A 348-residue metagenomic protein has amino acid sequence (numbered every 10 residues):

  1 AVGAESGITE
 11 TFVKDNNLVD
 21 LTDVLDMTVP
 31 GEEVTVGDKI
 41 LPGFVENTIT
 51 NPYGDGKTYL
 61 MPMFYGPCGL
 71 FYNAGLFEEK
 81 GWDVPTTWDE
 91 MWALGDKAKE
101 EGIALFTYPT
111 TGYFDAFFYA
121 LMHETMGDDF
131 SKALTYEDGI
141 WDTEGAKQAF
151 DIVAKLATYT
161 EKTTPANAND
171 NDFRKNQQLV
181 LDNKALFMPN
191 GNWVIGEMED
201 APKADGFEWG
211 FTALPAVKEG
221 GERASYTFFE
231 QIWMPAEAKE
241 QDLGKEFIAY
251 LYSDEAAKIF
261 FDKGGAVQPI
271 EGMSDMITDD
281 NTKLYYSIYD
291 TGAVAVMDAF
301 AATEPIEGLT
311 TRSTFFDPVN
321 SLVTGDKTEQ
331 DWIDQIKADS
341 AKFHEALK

Functional and structural regions predicted by a protein language model:
A1-N17, M27, E32-V36, V84 (+8 more regions): Conserved N-terminal structural module of periplasmic/extracytoplasmic solute-binding proteins
G7-C68, W92: Hinge/lid segment of periplasmic solute-binding proteins
T22-G43, T125-Q148, D200-A204, A216-A224 (+2 more regions): Short, solvent-exposed loop/beta-turn-alpha elements that line the ligand-binding surface or hinge of extracytoplasmic
Y53, S225-Y226, A266-G272, Y286-H344: C-terminal capping/gating helix-and-loop segments adjacent to ligand/active sites or protein-protein/ligand interfaces
W88-W92, A166-L181: Short helix-initiation/N-cap motifs at beta->coil->alpha
D96-A98, Y136-A168: Glycine-centered hinge/linker elements that transmit conformational signals in sensory and ligand-binding systems
A116, E208-I232: Periplasmic-binding protein-like
W193-D200, L214, K218, E230-L309: Mature extracytoplasmic/periplasmic domains
